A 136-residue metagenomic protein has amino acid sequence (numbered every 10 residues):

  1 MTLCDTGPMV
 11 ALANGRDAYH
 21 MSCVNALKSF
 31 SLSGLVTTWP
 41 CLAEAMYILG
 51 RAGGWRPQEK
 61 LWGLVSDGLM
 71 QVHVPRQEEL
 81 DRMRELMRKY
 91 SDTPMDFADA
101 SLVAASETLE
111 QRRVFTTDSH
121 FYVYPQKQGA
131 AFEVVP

Functional and structural regions predicted by a protein language model:
M1, L109-P136: Acidic, PIN/NYN-like endoribonuclease modules and their adjacent C-terminal/linker elements
M1-T37, G50-L61, Q128-G129: Short, well-structured N-terminal submotif of metal-dependent ribonuclease cores
G7-P8, P40, E78, S119-H120: Alpha-helix/helix-capping structural signal
V10, A43-M46, R84: Amphipathic alpha-helical segments within well-ordered protein domains
G34, Q71, A131-E133: Conserved beta-strand segments of alpha/beta enzyme cores
Y47-G50, E107: Short glycine/serine- and small hydrophobic-enriched flexible loop segments
V72-V114, S119: Active-site neighborhoods of divalent-metal-dependent phosphate/nucleic-acid chemistry enzymes
